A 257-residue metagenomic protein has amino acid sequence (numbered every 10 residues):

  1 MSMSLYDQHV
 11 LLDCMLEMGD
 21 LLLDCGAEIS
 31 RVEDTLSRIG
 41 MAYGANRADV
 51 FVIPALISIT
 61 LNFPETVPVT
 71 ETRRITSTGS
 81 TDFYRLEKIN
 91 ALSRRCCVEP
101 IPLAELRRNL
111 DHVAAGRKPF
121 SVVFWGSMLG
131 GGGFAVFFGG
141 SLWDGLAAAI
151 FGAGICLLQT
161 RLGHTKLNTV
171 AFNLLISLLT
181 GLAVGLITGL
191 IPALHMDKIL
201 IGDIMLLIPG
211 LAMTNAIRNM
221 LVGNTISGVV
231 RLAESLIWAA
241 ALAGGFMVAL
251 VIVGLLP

Functional and structural regions predicted by a protein language model:
M1-V98: Soluble N-terminal domains of membrane-associated systems
D20, D24, M41-A45, R94-V98 (+7 more regions): Generic secondary-structure signature for well-ordered alpha-helical cores
T76-G126: Hydrophobic alpha-helical segments and helix pairs
A104, D144, L211-N215: Short helix-terminus and kink motifs of transmembrane alpha helices, predominantly at the cytoplasmic interface
N109-H112, I155-K166, T214-S227: C-terminal ends of transmembrane helices
R117-P192: Core alpha-helical transmembrane segments of integral membrane proteins
T188-P257: Generic detector of multi-pass transmembrane helix bundles and their immediately adjacent loops in polytopic membrane
